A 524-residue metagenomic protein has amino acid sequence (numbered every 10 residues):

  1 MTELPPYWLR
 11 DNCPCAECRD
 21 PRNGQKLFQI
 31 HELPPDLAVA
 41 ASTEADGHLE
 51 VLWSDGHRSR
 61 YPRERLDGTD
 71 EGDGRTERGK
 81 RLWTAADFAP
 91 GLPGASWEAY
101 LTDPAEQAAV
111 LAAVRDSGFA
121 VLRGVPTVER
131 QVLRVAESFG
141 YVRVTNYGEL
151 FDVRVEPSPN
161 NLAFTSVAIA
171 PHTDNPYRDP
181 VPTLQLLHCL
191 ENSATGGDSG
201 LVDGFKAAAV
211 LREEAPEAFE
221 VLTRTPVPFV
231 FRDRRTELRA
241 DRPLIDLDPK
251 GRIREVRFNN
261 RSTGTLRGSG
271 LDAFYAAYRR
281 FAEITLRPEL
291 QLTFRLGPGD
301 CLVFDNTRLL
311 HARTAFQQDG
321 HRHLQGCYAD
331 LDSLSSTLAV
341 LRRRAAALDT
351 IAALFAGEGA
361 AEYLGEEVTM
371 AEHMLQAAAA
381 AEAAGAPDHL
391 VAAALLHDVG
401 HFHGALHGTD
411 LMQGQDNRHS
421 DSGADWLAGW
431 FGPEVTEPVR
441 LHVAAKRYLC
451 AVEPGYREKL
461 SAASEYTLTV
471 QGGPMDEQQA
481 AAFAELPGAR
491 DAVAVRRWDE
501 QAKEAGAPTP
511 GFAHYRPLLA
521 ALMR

Functional and structural regions predicted by a protein language model:
T2-D103: Motif-centric detector for short Cys/His coordination patterns
D20-I30, G118, H172, N306 (+1 more regions): Residue-level detector of functionally special positions within alpha-helical transmembrane segments of multi-pass
L27, L33-D36, V155-N160, T165 (+3 more regions): Aromatic/His-enriched, Gly/Pro-containing loop or helix-boundary segments that lie immediately adjacent to catalytic
A45, S54-H57, R115-D116, E382-D388: Short, solvent-exposed loop/edge-beta patches enriched in aromatic
R58-S59, F119-R123, V144-G148, G432-R440 (+1 more regions): Short secondary-structure capping/junction motifs at helix and strand boundaries
E71, T76-F119, G124-V303, T307-R343: Active-site environment of non-heme Fe oxygenases that use a 2-His-1-carboxylate facial triad
A339-R524: Metal-dependent phosphohydrolase cores
